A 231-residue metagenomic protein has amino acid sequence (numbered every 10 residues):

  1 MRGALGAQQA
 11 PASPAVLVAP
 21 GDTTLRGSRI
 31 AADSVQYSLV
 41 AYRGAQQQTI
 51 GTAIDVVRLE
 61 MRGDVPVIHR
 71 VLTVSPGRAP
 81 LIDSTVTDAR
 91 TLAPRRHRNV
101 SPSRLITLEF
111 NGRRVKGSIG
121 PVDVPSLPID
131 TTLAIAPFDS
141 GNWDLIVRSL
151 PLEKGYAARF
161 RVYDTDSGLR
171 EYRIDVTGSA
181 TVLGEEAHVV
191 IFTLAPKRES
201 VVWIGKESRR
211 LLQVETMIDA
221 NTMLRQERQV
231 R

Functional and structural regions predicted by a protein language model:
M1-L5: C-terminal segment of classical bacterial N-terminal signal peptides
G6-Q9, I146: Residue-level detector of alpha-helical hydrophobic segments embedded in or interacting with membranes
A10-R113, G155-R231: Acidic, serine/threonine-rich low-complexity disordered tracts
G117-L145: Acidic/charged, solvent-exposed loop-and-adjacent secondary-structure segments enriched in E/D, K/R, S/T, and G/P
V147-R148, L152: Extended non-catalytic interaction/regulatory regions in multidomain proteins
